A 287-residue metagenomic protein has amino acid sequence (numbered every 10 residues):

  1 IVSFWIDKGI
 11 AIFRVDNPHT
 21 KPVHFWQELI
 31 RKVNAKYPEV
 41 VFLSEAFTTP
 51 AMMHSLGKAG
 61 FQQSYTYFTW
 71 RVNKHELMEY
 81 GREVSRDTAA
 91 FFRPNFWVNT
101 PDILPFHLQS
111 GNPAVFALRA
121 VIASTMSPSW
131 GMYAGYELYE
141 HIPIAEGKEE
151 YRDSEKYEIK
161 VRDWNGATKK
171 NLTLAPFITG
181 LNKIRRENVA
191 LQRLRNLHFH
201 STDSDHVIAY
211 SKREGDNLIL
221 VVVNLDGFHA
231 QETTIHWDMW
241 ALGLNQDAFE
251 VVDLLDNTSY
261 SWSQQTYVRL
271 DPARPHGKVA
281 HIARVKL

Functional and structural regions predicted by a protein language model:
I1-I6, A114-A120: Short, acidic/polar
I1-M53: Active-site neighborhood of glycoside hydrolase catalytic domains
F4-I12, T88, M126-S129, I184: A structural motif corresponding to the C-terminal end of an alpha-helix and its immediate exit/capping segment
W5, V15, F42, P101 (+6 more regions): Conserved, mostly hydrophobic/aromatic
I12-R14, E39-L43, Q62-S64, R93-F96 (+1 more regions): Structural preference for beta-strand elements that scaffold enzyme active sites
P18-T20, E45-T49, F68-W70, V98-I103 (+1 more regions): Active-site beta-loop-alpha junctions enriched in small/polar residues
Q27, A35-K36, H54-Q62, H75-A90 (+2 more regions): Carbohydrate-interacting/catalytic domains
A89-P113: Active-site clefts of carbohydrate-active enzymes
